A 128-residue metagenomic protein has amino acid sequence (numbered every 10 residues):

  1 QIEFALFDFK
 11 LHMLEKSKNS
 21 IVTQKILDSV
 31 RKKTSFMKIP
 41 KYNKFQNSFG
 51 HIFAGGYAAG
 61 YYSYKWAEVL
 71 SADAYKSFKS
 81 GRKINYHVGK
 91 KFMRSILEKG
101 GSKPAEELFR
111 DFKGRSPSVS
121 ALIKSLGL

Functional and structural regions predicted by a protein language model:
Q1-L128: C-terminal, non-catalytic "cap/extension" segments appended to globular domains
